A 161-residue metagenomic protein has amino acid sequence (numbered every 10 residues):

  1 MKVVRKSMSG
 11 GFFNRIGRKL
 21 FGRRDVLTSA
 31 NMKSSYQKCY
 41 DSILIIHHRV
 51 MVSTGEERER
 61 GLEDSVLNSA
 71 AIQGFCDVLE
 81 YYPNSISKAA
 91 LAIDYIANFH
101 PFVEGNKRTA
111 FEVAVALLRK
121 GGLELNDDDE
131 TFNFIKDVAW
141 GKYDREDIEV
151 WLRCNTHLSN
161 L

Functional and structural regions predicted by a protein language model:
M1-L161: FIC/Doc superfamily catalytic core
